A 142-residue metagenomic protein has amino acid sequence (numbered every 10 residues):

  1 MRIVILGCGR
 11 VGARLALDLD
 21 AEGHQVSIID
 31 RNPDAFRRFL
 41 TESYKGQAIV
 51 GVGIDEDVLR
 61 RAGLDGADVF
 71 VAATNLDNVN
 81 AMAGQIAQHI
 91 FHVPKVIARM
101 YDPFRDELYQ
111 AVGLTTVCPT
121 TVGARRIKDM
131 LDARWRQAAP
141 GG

Functional and structural regions predicted by a protein language model:
M1-G142: Cytosolic regulatory regions of ion transport systems
